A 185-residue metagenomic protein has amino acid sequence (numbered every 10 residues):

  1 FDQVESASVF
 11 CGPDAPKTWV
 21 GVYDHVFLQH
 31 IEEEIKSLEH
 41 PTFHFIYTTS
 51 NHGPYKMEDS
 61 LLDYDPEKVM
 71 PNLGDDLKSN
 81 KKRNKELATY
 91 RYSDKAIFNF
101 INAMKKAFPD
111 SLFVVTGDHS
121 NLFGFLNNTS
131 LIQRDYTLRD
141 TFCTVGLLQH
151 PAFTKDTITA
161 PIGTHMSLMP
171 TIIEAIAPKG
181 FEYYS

Functional and structural regions predicted by a protein language model:
F1-S185: Solvent-exposed soluble domains appended to multi-pass membrane proteins
